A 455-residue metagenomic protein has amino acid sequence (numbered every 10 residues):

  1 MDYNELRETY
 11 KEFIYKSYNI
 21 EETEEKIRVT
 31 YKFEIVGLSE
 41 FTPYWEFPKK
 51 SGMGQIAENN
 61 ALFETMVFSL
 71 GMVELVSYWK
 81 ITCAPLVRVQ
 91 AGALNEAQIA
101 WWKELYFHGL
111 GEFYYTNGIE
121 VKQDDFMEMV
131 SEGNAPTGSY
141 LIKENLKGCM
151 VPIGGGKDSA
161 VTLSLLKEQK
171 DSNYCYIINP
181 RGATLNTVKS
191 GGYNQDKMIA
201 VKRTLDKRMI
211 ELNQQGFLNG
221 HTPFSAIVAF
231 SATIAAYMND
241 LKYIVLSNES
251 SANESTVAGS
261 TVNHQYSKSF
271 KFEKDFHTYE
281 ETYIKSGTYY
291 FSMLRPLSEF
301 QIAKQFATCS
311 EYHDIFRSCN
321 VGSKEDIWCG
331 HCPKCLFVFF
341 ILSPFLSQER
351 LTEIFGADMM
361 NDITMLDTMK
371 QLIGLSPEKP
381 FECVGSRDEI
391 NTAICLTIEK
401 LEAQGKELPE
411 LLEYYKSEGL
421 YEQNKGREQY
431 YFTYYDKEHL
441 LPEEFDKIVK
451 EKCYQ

Functional and structural regions predicted by a protein language model:
M1-G148, L165-I178, G182-D206, F217 (+1 more regions): RNA-binding accessory domains that recognize and position tRNA/RNA substrates
D2-Y31, S292-M293, A307-Q455: ATP/NTP-dependent adenylation/nucleotidyl-transfer catalytic domains that generate, transfer, or process NMP-activated
S77-V89, A236-I244, L342-E353, E399-K406: Short helix-capping/linker segments at secondary-structure and domain boundaries
P152-G155, Y176-P180, V201, T222-S225 (+2 more regions): Short His-Asn-centered micro-motif
D158: Hydrophobic/small residue at the entry helix of a nucleotide-binding pocket
L163-S164, L185-S190, M209-G216, S255-S260 (+1 more regions): Short acidic, glycine/serine/threonine-rich loops at helix termini
T204-E211, Q215-F230: Catalytic cores of extracellular degradative/oxidative enzymes
V228-C309, G322-W328, I341-E349: Active-site adenylate/phosphate-handling loop in enzymes that bind or generate adenylated species
